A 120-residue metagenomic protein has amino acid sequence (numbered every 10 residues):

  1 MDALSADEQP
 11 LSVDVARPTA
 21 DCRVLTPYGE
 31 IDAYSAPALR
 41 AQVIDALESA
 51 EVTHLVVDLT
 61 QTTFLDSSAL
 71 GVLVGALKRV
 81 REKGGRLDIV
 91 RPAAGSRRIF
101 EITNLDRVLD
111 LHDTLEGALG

Functional and structural regions predicted by a protein language model:
A3-S5, Q9-A41: STAS-typified acidic loop motif
T19, T60, E116: Conserved catalytic submotifs in the C-terminal HATPase_c
E30-L109: Amphipathic alpha-helical interaction surfaces in cytosolic regulatory modules
A94, E116-G117: Acidic phosphotransfer microenvironment of two-component signaling modules
D110-T114: Short acidic-hydrophobic, aromatic-tinged amphipathic segments that line or gate anion-handling sites
